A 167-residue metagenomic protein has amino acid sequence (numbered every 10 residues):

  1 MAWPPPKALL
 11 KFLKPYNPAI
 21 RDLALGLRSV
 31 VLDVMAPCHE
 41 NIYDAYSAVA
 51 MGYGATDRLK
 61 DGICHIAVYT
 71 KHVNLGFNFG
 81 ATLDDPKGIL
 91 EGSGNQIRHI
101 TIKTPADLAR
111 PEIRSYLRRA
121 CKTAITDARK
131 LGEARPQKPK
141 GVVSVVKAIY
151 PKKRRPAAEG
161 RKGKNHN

Functional and structural regions predicted by a protein language model:
M1-N167: Charge-dense, helix-prone N-terminal extensions
